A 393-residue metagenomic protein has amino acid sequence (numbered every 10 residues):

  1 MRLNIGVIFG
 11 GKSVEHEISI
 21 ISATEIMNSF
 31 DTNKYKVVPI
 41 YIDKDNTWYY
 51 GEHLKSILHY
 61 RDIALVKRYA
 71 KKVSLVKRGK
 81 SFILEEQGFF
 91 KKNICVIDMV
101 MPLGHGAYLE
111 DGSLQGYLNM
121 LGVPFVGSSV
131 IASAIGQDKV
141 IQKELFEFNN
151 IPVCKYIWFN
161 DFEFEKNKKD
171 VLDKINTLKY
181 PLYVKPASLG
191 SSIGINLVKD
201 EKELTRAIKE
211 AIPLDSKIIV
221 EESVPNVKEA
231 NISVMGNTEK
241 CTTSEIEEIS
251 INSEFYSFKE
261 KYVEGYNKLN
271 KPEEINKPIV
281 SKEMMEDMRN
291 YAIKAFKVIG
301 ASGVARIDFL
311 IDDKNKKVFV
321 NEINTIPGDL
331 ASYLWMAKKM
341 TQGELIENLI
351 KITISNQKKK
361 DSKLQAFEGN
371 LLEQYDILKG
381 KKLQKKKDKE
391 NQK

Functional and structural regions predicted by a protein language model:
M1-I131, I135-Q137, I141, N160-K168 (+1 more regions): ATP-binding N-terminal substructure of ATP-dependent carboxylate-amine bond-forming enzymes
R2-I8, S13-T24, F90-I94, S133-N226: Active-site nucleotide/adenylate-binding loops and adjacent lid/helix of ATP-dependent enzymes
L3, F9, I279-K393: ATP-dependent carboxylate activation and anion-phosphoryl transfer catalytic cores that bind Mg-ATP to form
K36, P124, P152, K217 (+1 more regions): Residue-level detector of anion-binding/catalytic polar loops
V38, I218-E222, A230, S302-K314: A short glycine-rich, hydrophobically flanked beta-strand micro-motif that places a catalytic Asp/Glu for divalent metal
D43-N46, G236-E239, D312-N315: Short acidic-glycine loop/turn motifs at beta-strand connectors
N196-I275, I279, E283, K317-V318: Phosphate-binding site of ATP-dependent enzymes
